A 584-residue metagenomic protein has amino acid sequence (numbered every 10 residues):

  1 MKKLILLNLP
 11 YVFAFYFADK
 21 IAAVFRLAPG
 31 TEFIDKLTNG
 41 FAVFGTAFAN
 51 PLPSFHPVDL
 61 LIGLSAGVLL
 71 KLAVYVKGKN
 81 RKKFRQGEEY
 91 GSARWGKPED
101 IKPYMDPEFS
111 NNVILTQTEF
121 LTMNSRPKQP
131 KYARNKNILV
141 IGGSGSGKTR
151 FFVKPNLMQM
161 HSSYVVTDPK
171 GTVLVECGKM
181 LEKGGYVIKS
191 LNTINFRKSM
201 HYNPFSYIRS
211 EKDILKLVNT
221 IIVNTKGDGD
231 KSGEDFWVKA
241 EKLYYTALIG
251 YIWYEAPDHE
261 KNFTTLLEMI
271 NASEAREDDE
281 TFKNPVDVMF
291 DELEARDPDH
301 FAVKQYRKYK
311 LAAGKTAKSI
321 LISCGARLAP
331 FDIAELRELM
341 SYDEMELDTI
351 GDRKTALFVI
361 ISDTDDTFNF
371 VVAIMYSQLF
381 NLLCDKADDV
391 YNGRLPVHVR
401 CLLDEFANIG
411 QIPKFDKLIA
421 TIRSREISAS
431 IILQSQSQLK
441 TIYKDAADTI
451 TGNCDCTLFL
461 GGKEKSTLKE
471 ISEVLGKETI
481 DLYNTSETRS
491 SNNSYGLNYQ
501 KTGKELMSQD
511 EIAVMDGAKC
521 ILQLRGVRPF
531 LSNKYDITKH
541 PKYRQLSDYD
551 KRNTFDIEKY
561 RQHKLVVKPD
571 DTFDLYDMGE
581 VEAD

Functional and structural regions predicted by a protein language model:
M1-S146, R150-V153, R197, T488 (+1 more regions): Basic- and hydrophobic-enriched, low-structure N-terminal and domain-boundary segments that flank ATP-binding catalytic
I5-L7, L433, M507, Y576: Compositionally biased amphipathic helical and low-complexity segments enriched in hydrophobic
F15, A23, R134-I427, I442 (+5 more regions): P-loop NTPase motor domains
V43-N50, D59-N112, E211-I221, M269-A272 (+3 more regions): Short alpha-helical interface patches
F109-L115, F370-Q378, I471: Conserved long hydrophobic alpha-helices within structured protein cores
L121-P127, K226-F236, D258, L482-K501: Low-complexity, polar-biased intrinsically disordered regions enriched in Pro/Ser/Thr/Gly
I419-I521: Conserved ATP-driven motor cores of ASCE-family P-loop NTPases powering translocation/secretion/packaging/pilus
